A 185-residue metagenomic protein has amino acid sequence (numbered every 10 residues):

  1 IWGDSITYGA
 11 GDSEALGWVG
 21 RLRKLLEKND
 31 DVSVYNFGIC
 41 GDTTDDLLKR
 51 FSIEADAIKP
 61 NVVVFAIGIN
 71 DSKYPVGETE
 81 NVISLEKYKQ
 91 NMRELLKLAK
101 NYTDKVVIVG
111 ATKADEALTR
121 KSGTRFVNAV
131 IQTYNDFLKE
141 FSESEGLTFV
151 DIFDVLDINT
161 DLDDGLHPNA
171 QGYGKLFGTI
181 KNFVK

Functional and structural regions predicted by a protein language model:
I1-C40, D45-D46, R50-K59, G174-K175: Serine-esterase "nucleophile elbow" of acetyl-processing enzymes
K24-K28, D46-K185: Alpha-helical cap/lid subdomain in secreted, periplasmic, or secretory-pathway luminal O-acyl-processing enzymes
